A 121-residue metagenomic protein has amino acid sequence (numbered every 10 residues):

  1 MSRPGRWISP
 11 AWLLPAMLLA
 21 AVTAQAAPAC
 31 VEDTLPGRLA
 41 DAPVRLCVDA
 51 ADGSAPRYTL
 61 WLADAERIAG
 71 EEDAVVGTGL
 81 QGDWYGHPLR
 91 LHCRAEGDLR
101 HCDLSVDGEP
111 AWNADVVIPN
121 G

Functional and structural regions predicted by a protein language model:
M1, T23-Q25: N-terminal leader/targeting segments
M1-I8: N-terminal secretory signal peptides that target proteins for export/translocation
I8-W12, L35-G37: Short N-terminal leader segment in a subset of presequences, especially plant chloroplast and some mitochondrial
P10-A21: Bacterial N-terminal signal peptides
A26-G121: Cysteine-centric segments in proteins
